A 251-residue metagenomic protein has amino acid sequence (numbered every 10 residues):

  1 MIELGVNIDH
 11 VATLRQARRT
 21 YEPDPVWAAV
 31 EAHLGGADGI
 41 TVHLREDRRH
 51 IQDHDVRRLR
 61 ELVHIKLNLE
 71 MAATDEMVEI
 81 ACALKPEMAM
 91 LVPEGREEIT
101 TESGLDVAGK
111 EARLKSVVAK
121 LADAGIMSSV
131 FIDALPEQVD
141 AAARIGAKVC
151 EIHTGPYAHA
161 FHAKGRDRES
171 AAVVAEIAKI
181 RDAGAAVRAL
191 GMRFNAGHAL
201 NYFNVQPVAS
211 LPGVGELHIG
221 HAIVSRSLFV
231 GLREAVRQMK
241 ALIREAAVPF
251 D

Functional and structural regions predicted by a protein language model:
M1-D75, C82-P86, A172: Conserved N-terminal beta1-alpha1 strand-loop-helix module at the mouth
M1-L4, E61-L69, V117-V130, A183-A196: Short beta-strand/loop segments at the ligand-binding rim of alpha/beta enzyme cores
I2-I8, I40-V42, L67-M71, A89-L91 (+4 more regions): Hydrophobic faces of well-ordered beta-strands that scaffold small-molecule active sites in alpha/beta enzyme cores
V6, A32, H43, A81 (+4 more regions): Conserved, mostly hydrophobic/aromatic
Q16, D38-V63, P93-D106, T154-S170 (+1 more regions): Glycine-rich, proline-tolerant flexible connector loops at the mouths of alpha/beta enzymes
R60, H162-V173, R226-V248: C-terminal helical cap(s) of enzyme catalytic domains, especially alpha/beta-barrels
D75-L84, L135-I145, A196, L200-V214: Catalytic cores of alpha/beta
M127-A186: Histidine/lysine/aspartate-rich catalytic loop segments that bind and position anionic ligands
